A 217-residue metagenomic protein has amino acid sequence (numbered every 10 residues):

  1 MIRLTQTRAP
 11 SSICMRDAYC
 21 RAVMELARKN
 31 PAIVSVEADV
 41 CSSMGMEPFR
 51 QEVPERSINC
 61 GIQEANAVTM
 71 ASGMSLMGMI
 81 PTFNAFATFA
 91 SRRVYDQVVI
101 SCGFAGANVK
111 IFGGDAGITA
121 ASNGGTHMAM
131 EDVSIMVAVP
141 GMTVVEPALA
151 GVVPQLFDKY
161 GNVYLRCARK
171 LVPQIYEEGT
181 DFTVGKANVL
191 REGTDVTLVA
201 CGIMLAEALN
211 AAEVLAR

Functional and structural regions predicted by a protein language model:
M1-L171, D181: Thiamine diphosphate
M24-E25, A187-R191: Short boundary motifs at domain starts and secondary-structure transition points
K29-P31, R191-V196: A short, charged/proline- and glycine-enriched loop that marks the coil->beta-strand transition at the N-terminal
A71, G179-G185, A212-R217: A signal for specific C-terminal beta-sheet/loop modules enriched in small/flexible residues with GP/PG/PP motifs
P154-Q155, I175-G179, A208-E213: A short secondary-structure junction signal
R169-V189: Aromatic-enriched
V196-R217: Glycine-rich phosphate/diphosphate-binding loop of Rossmann-like nucleotide-binding domains
